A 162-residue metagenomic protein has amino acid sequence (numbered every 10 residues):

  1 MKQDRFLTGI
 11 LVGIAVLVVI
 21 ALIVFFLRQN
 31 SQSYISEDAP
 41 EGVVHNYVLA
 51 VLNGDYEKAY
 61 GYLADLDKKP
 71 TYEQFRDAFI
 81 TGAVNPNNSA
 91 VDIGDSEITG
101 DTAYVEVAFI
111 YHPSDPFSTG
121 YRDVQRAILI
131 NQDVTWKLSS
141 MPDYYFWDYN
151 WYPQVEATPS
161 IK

Functional and structural regions predicted by a protein language model:
K2-N53: Short, low-complexity N-terminal intrinsically disordered segments enriched in polar/charged residues
G13, S36, T81-V84, P113-F117: Intrinsically disordered, low-complexity segments enriched in polar/charged residues with Gly/Pro, especially when
L27, E73-Q74, D115, D148: Short amphipathic alpha-helical leader/targeting segments
Y34, D38, G42, A50-G54 (+2 more regions): Soluble non-cytosolic domains of exported or imported proteins
G42, N46, Y56-E106, I110 (+1 more regions): Short solvent-exposed beta->alpha transition segments
I98-K162: Exposed beta-sheet edge and beta->alpha loop/turn motif
